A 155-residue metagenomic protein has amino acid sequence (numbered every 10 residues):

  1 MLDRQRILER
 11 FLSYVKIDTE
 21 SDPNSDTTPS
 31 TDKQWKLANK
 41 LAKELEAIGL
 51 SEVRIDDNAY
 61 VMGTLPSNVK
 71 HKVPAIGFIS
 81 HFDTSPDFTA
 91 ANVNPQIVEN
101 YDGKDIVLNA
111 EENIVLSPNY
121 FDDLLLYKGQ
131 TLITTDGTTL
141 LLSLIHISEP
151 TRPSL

Functional and structural regions predicted by a protein language model:
D3-T134: Acidic/His- and Gly-rich active-site-bordering loop/insert found across diverse amide/peptide-bond hydrolases
H81, S143-L144: Conserved acidic functional residues
I133-S143: A short glycine/serine-rich beta->alpha loop
I145-E149, P153-L155: Single conserved hydrophobic/aromatic residue that forms the stacking wall/gate of nucleotide- or nucleobase-binding
